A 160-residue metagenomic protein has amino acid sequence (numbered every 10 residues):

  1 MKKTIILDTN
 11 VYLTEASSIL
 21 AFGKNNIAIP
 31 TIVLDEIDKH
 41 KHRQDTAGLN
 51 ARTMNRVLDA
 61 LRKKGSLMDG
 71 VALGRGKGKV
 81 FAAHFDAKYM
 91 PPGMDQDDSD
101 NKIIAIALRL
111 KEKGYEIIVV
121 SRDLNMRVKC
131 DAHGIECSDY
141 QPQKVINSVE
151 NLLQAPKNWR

Functional and structural regions predicted by a protein language model:
K3-I118, L124-R160: Active-site-proximal, substrate-binding regions of enzyme catalytic domains and RNA-binding/basic surfaces
